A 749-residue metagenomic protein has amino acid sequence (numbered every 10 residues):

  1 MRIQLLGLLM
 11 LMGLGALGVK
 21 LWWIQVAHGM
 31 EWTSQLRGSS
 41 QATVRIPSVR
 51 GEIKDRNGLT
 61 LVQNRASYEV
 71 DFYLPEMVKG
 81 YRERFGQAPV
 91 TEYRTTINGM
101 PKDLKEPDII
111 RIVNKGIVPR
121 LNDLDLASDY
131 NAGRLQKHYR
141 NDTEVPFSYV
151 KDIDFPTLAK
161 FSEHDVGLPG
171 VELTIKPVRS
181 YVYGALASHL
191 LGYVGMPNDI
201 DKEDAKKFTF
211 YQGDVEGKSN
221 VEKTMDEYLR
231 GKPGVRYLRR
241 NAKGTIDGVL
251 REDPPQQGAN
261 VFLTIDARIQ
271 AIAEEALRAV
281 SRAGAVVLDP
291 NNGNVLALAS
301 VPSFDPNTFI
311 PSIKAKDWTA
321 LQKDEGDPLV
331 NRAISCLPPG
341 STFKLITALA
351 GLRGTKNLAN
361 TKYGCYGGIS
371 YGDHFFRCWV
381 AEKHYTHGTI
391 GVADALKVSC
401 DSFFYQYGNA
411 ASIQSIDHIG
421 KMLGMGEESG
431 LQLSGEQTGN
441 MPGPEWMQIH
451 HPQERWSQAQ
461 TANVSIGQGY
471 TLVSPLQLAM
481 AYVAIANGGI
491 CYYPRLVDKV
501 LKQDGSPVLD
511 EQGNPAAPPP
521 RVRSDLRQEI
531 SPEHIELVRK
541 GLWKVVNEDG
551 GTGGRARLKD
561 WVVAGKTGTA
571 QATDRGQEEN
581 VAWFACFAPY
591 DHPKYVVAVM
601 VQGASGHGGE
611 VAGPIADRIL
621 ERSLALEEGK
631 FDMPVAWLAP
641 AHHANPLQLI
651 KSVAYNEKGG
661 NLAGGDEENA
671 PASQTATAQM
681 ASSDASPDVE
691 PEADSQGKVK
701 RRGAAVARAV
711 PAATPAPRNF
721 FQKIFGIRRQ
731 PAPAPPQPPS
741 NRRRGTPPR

Functional and structural regions predicted by a protein language model:
M1-A315, C336-P338, T361, Q414-G426 (+6 more regions): Periplasmic/cell-envelope proteins involved in peptidoglycan metabolism and beta-lactam response
V62, L238-E252, P290-S341, I346-A604 (+6 more regions): Beta-lactam-recognizing serine transpeptidase/beta-lactamase-like catalytic domain environment
